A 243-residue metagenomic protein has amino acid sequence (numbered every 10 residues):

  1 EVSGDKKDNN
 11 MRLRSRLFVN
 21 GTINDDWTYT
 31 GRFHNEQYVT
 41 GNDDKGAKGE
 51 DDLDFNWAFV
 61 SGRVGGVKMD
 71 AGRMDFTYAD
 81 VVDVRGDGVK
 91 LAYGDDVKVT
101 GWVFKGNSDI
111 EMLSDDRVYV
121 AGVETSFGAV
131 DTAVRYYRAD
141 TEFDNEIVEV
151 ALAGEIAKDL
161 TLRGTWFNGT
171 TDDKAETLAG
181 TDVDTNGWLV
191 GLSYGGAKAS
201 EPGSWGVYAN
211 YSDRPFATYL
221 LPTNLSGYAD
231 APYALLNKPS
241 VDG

Functional and structural regions predicted by a protein language model:
E1-R73, V89-G101, L113-D115, G122-G128 (+6 more regions): Beta-barrel outer-membrane channel/assembly domains of diderm bacteria
E36-Y38, F76-Y78, G106-S108, Y137-T141 (+3 more regions): Structural signature of outer-membrane beta-barrel domains
K68, E201-W205: Glycine-centered loop/turn motifs
T77-D83, V89: Long, hydrophobic, well-ordered secondary-structure blocks that form the structural core and pocket-lining surfaces
V82-V84, S114-D116: Short, solvent-exposed loop/turn segments at conserved positions within beta-propeller repeat blades
S126, A133, R138-D144: Acidic/polar loop-and-plug regions of large Gram-negative outer-membrane beta-barrel proteins
T132-Y137, G206-G243: Outer membrane beta-barrel transmembrane domains
